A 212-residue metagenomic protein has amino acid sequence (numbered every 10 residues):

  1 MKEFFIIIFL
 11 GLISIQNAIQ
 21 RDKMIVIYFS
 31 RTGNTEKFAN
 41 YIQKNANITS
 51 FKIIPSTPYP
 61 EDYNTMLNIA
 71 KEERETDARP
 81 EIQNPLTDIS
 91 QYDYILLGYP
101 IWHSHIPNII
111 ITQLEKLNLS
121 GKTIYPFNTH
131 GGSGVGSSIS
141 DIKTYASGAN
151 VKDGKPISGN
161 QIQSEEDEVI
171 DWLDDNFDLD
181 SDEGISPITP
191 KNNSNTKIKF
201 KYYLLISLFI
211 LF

Functional and structural regions predicted by a protein language model:
E3-Q16, Y203-L211: Cleavable N-terminal signal peptides of Sec/SRP-targeted secreted and luminal proteins
Q16-L97, S104-I106, I111, E115 (+2 more regions): N-terminal beta1-alpha1-beta2 submodule of the flavodoxin-like/Rossmannoid cofactor-binding fold
K37, N108-T112, G136-S140, S164-D167: Generic recognition of short, well-ordered alpha-helical segments
P58-N64, G136, Q161-S164: Short, charged, surface-exposed secondary-structure boundary motifs
I89, E115-G121, T144-A146: Short, conserved loop/helix-junction motifs that constitute active-site signature segments in enzyme catalytic cores
Y125-Q161: Short, glycine-/small-residue-rich phosphate/pyrophosphate-handling segment
N150-S181: A charged, well-structured terminal subsegment
S181-L204: C-terminal GPI-anchoring signal of eukaryotic secretory precursors
